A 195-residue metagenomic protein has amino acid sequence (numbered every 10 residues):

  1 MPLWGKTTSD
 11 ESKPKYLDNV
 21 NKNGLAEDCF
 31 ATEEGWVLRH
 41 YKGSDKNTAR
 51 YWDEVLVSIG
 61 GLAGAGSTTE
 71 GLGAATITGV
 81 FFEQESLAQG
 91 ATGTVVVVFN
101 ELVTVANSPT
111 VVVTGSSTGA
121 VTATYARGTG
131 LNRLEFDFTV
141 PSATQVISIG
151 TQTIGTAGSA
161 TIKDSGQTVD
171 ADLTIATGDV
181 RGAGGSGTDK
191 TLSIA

Functional and structural regions predicted by a protein language model:
M1-A195: Non-catalytic beta-sheet/beta-sandwich ligand-binding modules that flank or precede catalytic cores
